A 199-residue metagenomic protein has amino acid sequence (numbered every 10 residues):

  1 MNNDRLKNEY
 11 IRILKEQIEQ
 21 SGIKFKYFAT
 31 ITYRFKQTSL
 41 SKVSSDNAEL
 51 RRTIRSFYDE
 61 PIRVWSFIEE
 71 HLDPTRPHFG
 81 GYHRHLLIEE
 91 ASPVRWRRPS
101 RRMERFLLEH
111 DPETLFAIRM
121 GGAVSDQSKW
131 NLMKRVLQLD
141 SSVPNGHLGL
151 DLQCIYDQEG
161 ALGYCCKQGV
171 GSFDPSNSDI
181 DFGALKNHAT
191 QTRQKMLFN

Functional and structural regions predicted by a protein language model:
M1-Y82, E90-N199: Right-hand nucleic-acid polymerase module
